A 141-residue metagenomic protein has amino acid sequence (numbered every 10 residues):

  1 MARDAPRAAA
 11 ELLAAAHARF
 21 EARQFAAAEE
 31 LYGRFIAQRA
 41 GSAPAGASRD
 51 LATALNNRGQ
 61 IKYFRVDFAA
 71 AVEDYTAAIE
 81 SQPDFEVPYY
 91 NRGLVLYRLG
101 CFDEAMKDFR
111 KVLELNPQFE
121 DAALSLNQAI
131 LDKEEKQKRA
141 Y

Functional and structural regions predicted by a protein language model:
M1-Y141: Alpha-helical tetratricopeptide repeat
